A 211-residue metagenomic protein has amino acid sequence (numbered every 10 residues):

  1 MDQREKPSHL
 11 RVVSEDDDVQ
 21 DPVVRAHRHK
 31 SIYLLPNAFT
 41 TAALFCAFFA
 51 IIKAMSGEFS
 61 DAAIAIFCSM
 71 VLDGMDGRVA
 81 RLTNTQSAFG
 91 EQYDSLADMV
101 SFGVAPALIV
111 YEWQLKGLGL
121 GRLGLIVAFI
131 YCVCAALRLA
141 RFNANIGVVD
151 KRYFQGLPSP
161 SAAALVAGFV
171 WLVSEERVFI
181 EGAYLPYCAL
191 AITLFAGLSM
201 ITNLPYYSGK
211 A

Functional and structural regions predicted by a protein language model:
M1-G74: Topogenic membrane-insertion module of multi-pass membrane proteins
M1-V24, K151-A211: C-terminal membrane-associated helical module and adjoining short loops/tails
P22-L44, R81-M99, A140-S161, T202-A211: Interhelical loop and helix-boundary elements at the membrane-water interface of polytopic inner-membrane proteins
Y33-T40, L82-L139, F169: Multi-pass membrane catalytic core of lipid/isoprenoid biosynthesis enzymes
A42-A47, D98-P106, P158-E175: Core segments of transmembrane alpha-helices that mediate helix-helix packing or line hydrophobic substrate/ligand
F49-I64, V104-I126, F169-C188: Helix-coil boundary and interhelical linker segments in multi-pass alpha-helical membrane proteins
I52-E58, G74-E91: N-terminal TM1-TM2 helical hairpin plus the immediately adjacent luminal interfacial "cap"
S69-D73, I130-R138, V170, I192-N203: Alpha-helical transmembrane segments of multi-pass membrane proteins
